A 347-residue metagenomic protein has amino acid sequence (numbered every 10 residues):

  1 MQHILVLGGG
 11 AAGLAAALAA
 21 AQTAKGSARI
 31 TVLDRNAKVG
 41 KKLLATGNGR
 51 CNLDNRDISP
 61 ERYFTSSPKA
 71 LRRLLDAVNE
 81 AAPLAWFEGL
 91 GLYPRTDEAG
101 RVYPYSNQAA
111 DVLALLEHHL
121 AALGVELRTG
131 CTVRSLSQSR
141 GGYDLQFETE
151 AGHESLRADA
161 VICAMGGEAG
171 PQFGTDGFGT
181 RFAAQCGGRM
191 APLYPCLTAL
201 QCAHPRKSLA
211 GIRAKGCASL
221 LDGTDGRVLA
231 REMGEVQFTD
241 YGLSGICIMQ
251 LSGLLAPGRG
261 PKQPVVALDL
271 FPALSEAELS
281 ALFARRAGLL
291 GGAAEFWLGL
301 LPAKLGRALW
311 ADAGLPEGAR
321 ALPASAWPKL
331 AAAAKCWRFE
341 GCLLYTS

Functional and structural regions predicted by a protein language model:
I4-A28: N-terminal Rossmann-like FAD-binding beta1-loop-alpha1 element of flavoenzymes
L7, L156-E168, V236-T239: Short hydrophobic core segments
Q22-L43: Glycine-rich FAD pyrophosphate-binding loop
A37-V39, A45, L53, D57-P60 (+2 more regions): An anion/pyrophosphate-binding glycine-rich loop and adjacent beta-alpha core in soluble alpha-beta enzymes
R50-T96: Glycine-rich active-site loop/strand segments that organize a redox cofactor
T129-G141: A conserved short coil-to-beta-strand element within the FAD-binding core of flavoproteins
A160-H204: Glycine-rich loop(s) and the adjacent beta-strand/alpha-helix scaffold that form part
Y345-T346: Conserved small/polar residues in nucleotide/adenosyl-binding loops
